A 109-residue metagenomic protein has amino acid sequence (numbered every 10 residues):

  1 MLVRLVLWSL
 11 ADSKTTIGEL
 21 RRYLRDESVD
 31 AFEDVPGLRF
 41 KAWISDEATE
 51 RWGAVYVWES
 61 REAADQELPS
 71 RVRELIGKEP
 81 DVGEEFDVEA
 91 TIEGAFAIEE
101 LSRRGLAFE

Functional and structural regions predicted by a protein language model:
M1-R51, R61-S70, V82-E109: Short S/T/G/P-rich N-terminal loop/turn motif that feeds into the first structured element of a domain
A54-W58: Conserved RNP beta-strands of RNA recognition motif
V72-E79: A common structural junction motif
